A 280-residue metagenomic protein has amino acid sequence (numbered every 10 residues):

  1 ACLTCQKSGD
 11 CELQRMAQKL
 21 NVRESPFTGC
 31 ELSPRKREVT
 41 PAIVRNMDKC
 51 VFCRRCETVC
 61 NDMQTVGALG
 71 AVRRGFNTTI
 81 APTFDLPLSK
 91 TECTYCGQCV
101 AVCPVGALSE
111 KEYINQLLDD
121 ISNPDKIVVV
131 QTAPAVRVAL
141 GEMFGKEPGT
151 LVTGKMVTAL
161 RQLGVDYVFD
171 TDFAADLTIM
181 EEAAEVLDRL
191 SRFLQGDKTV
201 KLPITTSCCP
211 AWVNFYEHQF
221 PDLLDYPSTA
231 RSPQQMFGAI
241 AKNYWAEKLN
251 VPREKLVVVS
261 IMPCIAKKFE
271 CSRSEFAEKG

Functional and structural regions predicted by a protein language model:
A1, E110-G280: Iron-sulfur-associated redox domains of electron-transfer enzymes in respiratory and anaerobic energy metabolism
A1-Y95, A101, L108-S122, I127: Fe-S ferredoxin-like electron-transfer domains and their immediately adjacent linker/connector regions across
C56, T65, C99, P104 (+3 more regions): Short loop/turn motifs at secondary-structure junctions
